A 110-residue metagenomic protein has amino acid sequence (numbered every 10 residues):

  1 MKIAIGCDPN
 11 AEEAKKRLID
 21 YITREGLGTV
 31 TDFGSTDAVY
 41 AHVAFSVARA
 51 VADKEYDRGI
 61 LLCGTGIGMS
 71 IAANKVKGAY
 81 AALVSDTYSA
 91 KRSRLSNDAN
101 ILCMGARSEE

Functional and structural regions predicted by a protein language model:
K2-I3, Y56-G59, G78-Y80: Short active-site oxyanion
K2-Y21: N-terminal beta1-alpha1 ligand-phosphate binding loop
D20-T29: Short helix-loop-beta junction
T29-Y40: A short beta-strand-loop structural module common to alpha/beta enzyme folds
V43-T65: Short, structured active-site "lid" loops
L62, G68-R107: Mid-chain, well-packed structural core segment of small domains
E110: Conserved small/polar residues in nucleotide/adenosyl-binding loops
